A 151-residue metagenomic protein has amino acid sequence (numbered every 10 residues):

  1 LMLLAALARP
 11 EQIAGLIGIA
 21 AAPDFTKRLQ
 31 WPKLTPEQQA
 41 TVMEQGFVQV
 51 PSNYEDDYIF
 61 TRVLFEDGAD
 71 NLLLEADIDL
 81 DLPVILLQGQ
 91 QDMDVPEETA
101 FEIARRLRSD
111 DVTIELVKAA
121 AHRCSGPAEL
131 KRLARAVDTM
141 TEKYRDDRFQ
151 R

Functional and structural regions predicted by a protein language model:
L1-A6: Short helix immediately C-terminal to the catalytic nucleophile in hydrolase catalytic domains
A8-F60: Hydrolase active-site cap/lid region
D57-D77: Active-site nucleophile elbow and catalytic-triad environment of alpha/beta-hydrolase enzymes
D77-D81, R106-S109: Short, conserved loop/helix-junction motifs that constitute active-site signature segments in enzyme catalytic cores
D79-D81, L86-Q88, D92: Short beta-strand/loop motif that positions the catalytic acidic residue of the alpha/beta-hydrolase fold
M93-T99, S125: Conserved alpha/beta-hydrolase "acid-adjacent" motif
L107-R123: Catalytic histidine neighborhood in serine/cysteine hydrolases with alpha/beta-hydrolase-type architecture
A120-R151: Catalytic active-site module of serine/aspartate enzymes centered on a nucleophile-bearing elbow/loop
